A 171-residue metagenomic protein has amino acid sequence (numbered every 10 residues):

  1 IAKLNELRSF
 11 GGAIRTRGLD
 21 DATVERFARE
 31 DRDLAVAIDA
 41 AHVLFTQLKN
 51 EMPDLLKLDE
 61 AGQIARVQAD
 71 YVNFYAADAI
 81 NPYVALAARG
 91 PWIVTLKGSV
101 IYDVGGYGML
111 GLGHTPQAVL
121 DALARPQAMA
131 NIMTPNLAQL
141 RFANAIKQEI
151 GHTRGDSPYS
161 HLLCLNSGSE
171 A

Functional and structural regions predicted by a protein language model:
A2-A77: Short, compositionally biased leader-like segments
N5-D31, Y71-F74, W92, V100-A171: Glycine-rich loop-to-alpha-helix module at the N-terminal edge of alpha/beta enzyme cores
I80-R89: Short loop/turn motifs at secondary-structure junctions and domain boundaries
